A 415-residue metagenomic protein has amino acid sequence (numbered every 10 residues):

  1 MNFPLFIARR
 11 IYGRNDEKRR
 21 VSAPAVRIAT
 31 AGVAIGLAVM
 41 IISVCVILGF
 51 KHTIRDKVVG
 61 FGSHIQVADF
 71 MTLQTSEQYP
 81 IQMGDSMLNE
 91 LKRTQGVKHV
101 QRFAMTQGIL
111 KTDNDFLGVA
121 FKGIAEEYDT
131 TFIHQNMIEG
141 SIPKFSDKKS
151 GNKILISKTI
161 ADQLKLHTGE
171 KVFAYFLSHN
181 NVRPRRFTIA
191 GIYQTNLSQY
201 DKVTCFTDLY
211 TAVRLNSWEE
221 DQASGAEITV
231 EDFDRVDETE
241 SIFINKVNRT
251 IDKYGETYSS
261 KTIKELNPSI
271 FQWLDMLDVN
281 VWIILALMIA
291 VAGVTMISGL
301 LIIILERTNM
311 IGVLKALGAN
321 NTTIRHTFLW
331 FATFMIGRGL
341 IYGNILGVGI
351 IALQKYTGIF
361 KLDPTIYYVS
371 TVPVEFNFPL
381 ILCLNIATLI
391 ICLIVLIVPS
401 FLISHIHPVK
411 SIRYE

Functional and structural regions predicted by a protein language model:
D16-R27, T239-I242, K246-V291, I303-L305: Peri-transmembrane interface segments
V21-L48, D275-M310, T333-Y342, I390-I394: Hydrophobic alpha-helical transmembrane segments of multi-pass inner-membrane transport and secretion
K51-D85: Membrane-interface junction motifs in transport/secretion proteins
I65, I160, D221-I244, S259: A short beta-strand structural signal in non-transmembrane regions
I81-D221: A structural signal for hydrophobic secondary-structure junctions, strongest on transmembrane helix-loop-helix units
L301-I303, M310-Q354: Transmembrane alpha-helical interface segments in multi-pass membrane proteins
R338-L384, I397-F401, H405: Short helix-loop junctions at transmembrane helix boundaries
F401-E415: Short cytosolic juxtamembrane segments of multi-pass membrane proteins
